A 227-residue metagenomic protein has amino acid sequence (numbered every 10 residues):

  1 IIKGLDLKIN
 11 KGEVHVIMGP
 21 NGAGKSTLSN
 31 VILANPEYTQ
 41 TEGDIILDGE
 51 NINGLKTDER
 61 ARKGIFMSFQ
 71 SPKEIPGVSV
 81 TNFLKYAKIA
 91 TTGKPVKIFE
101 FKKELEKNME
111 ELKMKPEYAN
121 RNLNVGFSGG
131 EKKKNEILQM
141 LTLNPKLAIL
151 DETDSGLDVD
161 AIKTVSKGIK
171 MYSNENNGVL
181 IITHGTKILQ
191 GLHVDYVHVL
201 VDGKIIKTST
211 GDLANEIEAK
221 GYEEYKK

Functional and structural regions predicted by a protein language model:
L5, I9-K11: Conserved hydrophobic segment flanking the Walker A/P-loop of ABC-type ATPase nucleotide-binding domains
M18-P20: The feature captures the beta-strand-to-loop junction immediately N-terminal to the Walker
D44-R60, N124: ABC ATPase NBD Q-loop/coupling interface
K73-K146: ABC-family P-loop ATPase nucleotide-binding domains
E152-T153, D160: Walker B catalytic motif
I162-E175: Helical segment within the ABC ATPase nucleotide-binding domain
Y196, L200, K204-K227: Conserved beta-strand-loop-alpha-helix hinge in the C-terminal portion of ABC ATPase nucleotide-binding domains
